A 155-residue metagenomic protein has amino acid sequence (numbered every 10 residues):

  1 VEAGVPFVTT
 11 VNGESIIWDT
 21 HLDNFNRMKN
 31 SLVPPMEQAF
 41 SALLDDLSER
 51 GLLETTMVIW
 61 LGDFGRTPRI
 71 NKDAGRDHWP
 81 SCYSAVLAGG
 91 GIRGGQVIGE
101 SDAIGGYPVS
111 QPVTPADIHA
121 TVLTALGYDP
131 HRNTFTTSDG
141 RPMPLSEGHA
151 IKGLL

Functional and structural regions predicted by a protein language model:
V1-L155: Ligand-binding pockets and gating/stacking loops
